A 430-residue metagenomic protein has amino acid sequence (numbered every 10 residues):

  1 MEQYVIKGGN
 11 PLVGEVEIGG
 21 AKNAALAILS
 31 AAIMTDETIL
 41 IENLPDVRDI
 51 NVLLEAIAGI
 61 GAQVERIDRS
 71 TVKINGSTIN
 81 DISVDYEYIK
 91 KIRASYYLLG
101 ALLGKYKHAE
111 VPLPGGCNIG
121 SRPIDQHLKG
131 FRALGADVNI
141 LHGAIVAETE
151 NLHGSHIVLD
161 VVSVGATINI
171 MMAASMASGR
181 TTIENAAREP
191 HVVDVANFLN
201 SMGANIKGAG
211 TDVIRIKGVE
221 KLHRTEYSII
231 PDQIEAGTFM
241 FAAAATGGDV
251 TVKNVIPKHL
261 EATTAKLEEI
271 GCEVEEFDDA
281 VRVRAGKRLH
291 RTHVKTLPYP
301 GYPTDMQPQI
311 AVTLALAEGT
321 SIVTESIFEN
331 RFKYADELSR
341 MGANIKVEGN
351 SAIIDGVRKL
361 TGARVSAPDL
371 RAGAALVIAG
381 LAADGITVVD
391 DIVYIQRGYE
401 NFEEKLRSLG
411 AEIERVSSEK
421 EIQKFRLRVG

Functional and structural regions predicted by a protein language model:
M1-G430: Short, structured segments at the rim of ligand-binding sites
